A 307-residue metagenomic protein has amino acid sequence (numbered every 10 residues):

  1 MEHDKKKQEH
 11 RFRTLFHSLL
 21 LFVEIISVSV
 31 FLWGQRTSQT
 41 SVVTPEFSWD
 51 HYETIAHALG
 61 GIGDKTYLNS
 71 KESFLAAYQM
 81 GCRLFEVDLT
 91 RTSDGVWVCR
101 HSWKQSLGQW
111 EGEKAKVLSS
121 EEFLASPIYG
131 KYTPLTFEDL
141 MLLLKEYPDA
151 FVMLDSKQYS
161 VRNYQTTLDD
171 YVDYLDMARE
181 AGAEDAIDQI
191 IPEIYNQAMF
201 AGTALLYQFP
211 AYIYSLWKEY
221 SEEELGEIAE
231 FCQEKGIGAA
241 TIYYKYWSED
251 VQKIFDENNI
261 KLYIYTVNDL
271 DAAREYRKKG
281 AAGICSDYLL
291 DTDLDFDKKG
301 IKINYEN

Functional and structural regions predicted by a protein language model:
E2-N307: Phosphate-group recognition and catalysis centered on beta-loop-alpha active-site segments
